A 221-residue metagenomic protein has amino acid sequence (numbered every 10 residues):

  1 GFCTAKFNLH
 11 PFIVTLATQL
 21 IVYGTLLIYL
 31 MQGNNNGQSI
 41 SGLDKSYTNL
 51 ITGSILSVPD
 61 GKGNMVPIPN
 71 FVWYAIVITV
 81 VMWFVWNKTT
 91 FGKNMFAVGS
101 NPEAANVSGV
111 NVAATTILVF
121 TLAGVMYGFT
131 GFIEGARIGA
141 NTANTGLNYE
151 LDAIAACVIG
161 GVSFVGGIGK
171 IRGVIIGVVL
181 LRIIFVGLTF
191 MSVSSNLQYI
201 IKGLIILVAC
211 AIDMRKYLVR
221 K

Functional and structural regions predicted by a protein language model:
G1, Q19-L27, V72-V85, F120-G128 (+3 more regions): Hydrophobic core segments of alpha-helical transmembrane domains in multi-pass membrane transport and ion-translocation
G1-G42, K88-T90, L147, I154-G169 (+1 more regions): Short loop segments and helix-boundary regions at transmembrane helix junctions of multi-pass inner-membrane proteins
T4, P59-A140: Helix-loop-helix "hairpin" substructures at the membrane interface of multi-pass membrane proteins
P11-I13, I68-Y74, T116, N148-E150 (+1 more regions): Loop-to-transmembrane alpha-helix initiation sites
P11-T89, T115, N141-A143: Transmembrane helix-bundle core of multi-pass membrane transporters and related energy-transducing complexes
V107-A114, I184-K221: Cytosolic-side transmembrane-helix boundaries in multi-pass membrane proteins
F120-T121, M126-G128, R137-I200: Transmembrane alpha-helical segments in multi-pass inner-membrane proteins
